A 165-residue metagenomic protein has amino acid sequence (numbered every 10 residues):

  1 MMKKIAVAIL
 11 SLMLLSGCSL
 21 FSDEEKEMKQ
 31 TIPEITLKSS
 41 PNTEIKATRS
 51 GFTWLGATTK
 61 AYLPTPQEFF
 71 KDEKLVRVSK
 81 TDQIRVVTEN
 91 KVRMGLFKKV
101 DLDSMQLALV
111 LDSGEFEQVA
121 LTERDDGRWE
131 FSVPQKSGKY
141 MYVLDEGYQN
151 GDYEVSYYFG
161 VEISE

Functional and structural regions predicted by a protein language model:
M1-I5: Positively charged n-region of N-terminal signal peptides that target proteins for export
S16-G17: C-terminal motif of bacterial Sec signal peptides marking the signal peptidase cleavage site
E25-K74: Transition segment at domain starts
T53-F116: Mature extracytoplasmic domains of secretory-pathway proteins
T81-Q83, S137-M141: Extracellular Ig-like/FN3 beta-sandwich strand-entry sites
V119-D125: Short beta-strand segments within Ig-like beta-sandwich modules, predominantly Fibronectin type-III
D125, S132-K139: Surface-exposed, short loops/turns at beta-strand junctions within beta-sandwich domains
Y148-S156: Short acidic/polar inter-strand loop motif in beta-rich domains
